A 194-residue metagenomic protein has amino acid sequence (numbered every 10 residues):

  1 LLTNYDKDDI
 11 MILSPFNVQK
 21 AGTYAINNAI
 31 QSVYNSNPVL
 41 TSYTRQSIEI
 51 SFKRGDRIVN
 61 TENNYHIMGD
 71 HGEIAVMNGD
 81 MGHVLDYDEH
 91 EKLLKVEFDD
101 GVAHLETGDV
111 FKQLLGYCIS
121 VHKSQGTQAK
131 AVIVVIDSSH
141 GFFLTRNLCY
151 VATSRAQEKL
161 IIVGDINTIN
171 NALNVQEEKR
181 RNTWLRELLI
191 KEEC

Functional and structural regions predicted by a protein language model:
L1-N78: Conserved helicase/translocase motor-coupling segment
H71, N78-C194: C-terminal accessory regions
